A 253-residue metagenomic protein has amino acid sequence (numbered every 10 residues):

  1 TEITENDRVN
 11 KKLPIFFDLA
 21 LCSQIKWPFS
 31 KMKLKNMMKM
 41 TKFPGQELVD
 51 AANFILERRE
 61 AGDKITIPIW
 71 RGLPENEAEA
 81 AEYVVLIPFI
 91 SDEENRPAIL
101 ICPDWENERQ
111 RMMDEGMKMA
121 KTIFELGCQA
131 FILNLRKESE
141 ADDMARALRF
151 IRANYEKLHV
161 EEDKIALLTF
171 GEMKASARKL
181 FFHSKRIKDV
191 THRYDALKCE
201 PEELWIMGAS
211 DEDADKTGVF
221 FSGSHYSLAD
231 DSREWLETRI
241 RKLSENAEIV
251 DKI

Functional and structural regions predicted by a protein language model:
T1-E5: Short, low-complexity, charge-dense intrinsically disordered segments
N6-L13, F17-A20, I25, G223-I253: C-terminal catalytic histidine-bearing segment of alpha/beta-hydrolase fold enzymes
D18-S23, P28-E94, S244, E248-K252: N-terminal cap/lid segment of alpha/beta-hydrolase-fold proteins
R96-D104, V219-F221: Short beta-strand element of the alpha/beta-hydrolase
W105-R111, A130, F150: Serine-hydrolase catalytic-loop signature spanning alpha/beta hydrolases and amidase-signature enzymes
M112-F131: Short amphipathic alpha-helix adjacent to the substrate-entry channel of hydrolases
R146-D215: Primarily recognizes the serine-hydrolase "nucleophile elbow" in alpha/beta-hydrolase and SGNH/GDSL folds
W205, K216-S227: Catalytic His-Asp charge-relay segment
